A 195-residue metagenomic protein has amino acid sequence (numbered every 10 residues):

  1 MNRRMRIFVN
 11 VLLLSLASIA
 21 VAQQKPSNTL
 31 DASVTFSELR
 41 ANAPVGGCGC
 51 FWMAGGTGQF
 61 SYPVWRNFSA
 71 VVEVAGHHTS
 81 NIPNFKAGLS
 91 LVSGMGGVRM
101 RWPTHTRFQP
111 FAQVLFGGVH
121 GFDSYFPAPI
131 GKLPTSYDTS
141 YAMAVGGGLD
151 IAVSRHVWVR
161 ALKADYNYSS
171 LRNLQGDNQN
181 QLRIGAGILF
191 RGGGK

Functional and structural regions predicted by a protein language model:
M1-S27, G193-K195: Cleavable N-terminal export/targeting peptides
A22-Y62, A70, Y166, R183-K195: Short glycine/proline- and aromatic-enriched beta-strand/turn motifs that initiate or cap beta-hairpins
Q23, Q59-I130, S140, R160 (+2 more regions): Gram-negative (and chloroplast) outer-membrane scaffold detector with strong preference for beta-barrel transmembrane
P26, C50-M53, G88-V92, T135-A142 (+1 more regions): Short sequence motifs at beta-strands and strand-loop junctions characteristic of Gram-negative outer-membrane
D31, S69, R107-Q109, G148 (+2 more regions): Membrane-spanning beta-strand positions in outer-membrane beta-barrel proteins
N42-G46, N81-K86, P129-T135, L171-G176: Extracellular loop and loop/strand-boundary signature of outer-membrane beta-barrel proteins
I151-K195: Predominantly the C-terminal beta-signal and adjacent terminal strand-loop region of outer-membrane beta-barrel
